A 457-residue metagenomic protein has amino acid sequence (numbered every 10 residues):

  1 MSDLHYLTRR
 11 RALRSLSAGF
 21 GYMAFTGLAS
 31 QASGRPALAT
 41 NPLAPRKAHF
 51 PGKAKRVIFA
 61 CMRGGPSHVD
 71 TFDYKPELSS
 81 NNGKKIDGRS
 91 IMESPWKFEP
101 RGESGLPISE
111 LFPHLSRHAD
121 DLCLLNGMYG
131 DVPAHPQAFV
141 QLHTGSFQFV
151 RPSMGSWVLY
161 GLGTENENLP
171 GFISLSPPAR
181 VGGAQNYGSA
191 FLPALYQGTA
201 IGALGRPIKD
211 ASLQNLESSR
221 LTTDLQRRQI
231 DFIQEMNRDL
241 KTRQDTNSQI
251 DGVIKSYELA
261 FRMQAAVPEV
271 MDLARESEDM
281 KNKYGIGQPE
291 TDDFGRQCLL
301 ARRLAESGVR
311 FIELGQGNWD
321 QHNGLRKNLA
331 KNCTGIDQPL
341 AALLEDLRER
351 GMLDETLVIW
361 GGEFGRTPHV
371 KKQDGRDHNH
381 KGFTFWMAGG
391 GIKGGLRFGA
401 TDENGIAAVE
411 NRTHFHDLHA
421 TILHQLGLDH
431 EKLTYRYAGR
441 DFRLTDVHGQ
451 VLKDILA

Functional and structural regions predicted by a protein language model:
M1-A457: Ligand-binding pockets and gating/stacking loops
